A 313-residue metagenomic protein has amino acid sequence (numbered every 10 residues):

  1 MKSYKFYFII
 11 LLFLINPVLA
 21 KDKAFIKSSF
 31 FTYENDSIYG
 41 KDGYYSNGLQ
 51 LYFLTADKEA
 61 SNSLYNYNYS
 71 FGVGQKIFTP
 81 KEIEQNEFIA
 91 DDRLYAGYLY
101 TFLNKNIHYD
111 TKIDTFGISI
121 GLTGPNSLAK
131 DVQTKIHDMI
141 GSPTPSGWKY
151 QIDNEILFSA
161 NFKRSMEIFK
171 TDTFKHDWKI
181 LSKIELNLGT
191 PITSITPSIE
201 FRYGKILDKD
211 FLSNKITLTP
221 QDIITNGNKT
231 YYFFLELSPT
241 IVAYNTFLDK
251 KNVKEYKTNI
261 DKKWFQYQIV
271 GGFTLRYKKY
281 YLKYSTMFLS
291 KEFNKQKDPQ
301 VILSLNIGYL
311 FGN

Functional and structural regions predicted by a protein language model:
I15-P17: N-terminal signal peptide c-region/cleavage motif recognized by signal peptidases
A20-I26, D57-N68, H108-T115, I168-I180 (+2 more regions): Short loop/turn motifs that connect adjacent beta-strands in outer-membrane beta-barrel proteins
K23-N68: N-terminal ordered "arm"
S29-N35, F71-I77, I118-G124, I180-T190 (+5 more regions): Transmembrane beta-barrel strands of outer-membrane/channel proteins
S37, K81-E84, I206-N313: Outer membrane beta-barrel transmembrane domains
G43-L49, Y67, Y95-L99, D114 (+7 more regions): Residues that define the transmembrane beta-barrel architecture of outer-membrane proteins
Y52-L54, N104-N106, K163-E167, N187 (+3 more regions): Transmembrane beta-barrel domains of outer membrane proteins
Y65-T134: Long, hydrophobic/aromatic-enriched structural stretches that serve as scaffold segments
